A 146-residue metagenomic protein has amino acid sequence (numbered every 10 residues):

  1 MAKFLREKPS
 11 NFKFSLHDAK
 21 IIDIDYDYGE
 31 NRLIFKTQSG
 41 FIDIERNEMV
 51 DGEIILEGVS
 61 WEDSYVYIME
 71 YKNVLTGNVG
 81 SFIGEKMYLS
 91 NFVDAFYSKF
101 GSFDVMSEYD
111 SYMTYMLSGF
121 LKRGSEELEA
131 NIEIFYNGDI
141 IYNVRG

Functional and structural regions predicted by a protein language model:
M1-G146: Surface-exposed, interaction-prone regions used to assemble/regulate multi-protein complexes
